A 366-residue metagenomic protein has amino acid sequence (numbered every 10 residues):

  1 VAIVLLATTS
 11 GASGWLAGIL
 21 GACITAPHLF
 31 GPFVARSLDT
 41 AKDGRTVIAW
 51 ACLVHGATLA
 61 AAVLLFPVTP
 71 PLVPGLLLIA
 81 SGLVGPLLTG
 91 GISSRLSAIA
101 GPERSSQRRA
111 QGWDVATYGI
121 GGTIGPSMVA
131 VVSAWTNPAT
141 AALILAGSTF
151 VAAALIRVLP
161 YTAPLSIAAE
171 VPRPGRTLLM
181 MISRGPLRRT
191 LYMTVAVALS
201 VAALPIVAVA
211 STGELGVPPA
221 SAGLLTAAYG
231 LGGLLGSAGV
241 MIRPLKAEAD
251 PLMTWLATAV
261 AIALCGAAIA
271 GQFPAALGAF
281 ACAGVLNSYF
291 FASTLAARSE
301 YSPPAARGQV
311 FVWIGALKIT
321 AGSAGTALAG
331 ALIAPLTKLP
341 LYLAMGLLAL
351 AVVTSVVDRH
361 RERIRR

Functional and structural regions predicted by a protein language model:
V1-A2, T136-L143, L179-S237: A single, central transmembrane helix in multi-pass transporters
V4-T9, V63, I124-L145, E214 (+1 more regions): Transmembrane alpha-helix termini and helix-breaking/packing motifs in multi-pass membrane transporters
I24-A35, A51-C52, L76-A134, V201 (+1 more regions): Substrate-agnostic recognition of the 12-TM MFS/MFS-like secondary transporter fold
L29-D39, R45-V54, V217-R366: C-terminal transmembrane bundle of multi-pass solute transporters/carriers
L64-L78, A268-A279: Helix-loop junctions at membrane interfaces in 12-TM secondary transporters
A98, S148-E170, V357-R366: Helix-loop junctions on the cytosolic side of multi-pass membrane transporters, especially the intracellular loop
T140-V158, L341-V357: Symmetry-related core transmembrane helices of the 12-TM Major Facilitator Superfamily/SLC fold
L159-M193: Juxtamembrane intracellular "pre-TM" segments in multi-pass secondary transporters
